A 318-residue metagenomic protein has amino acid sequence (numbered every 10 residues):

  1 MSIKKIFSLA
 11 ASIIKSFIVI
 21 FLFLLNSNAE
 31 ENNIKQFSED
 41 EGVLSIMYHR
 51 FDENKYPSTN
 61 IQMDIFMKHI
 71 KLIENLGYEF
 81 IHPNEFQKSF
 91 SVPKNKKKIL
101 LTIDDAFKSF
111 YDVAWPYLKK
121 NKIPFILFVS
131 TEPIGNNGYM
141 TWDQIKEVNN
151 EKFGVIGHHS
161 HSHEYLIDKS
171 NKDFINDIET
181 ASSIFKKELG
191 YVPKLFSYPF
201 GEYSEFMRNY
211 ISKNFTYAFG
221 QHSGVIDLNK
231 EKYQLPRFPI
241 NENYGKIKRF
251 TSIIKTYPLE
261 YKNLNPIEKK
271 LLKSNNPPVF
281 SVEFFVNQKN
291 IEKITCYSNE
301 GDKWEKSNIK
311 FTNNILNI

Functional and structural regions predicted by a protein language model:
M1-A10: N-terminal secretory signal peptides that target proteins for export/translocation
I13-F23: Bacterial N-terminal signal peptides
S27-I99, K255-P266, Y297-D302, F311-T312 (+1 more regions): N-terminal pre-catalytic segment of deacetylase/amide-hydrolase enzymes
E41-N60, L76, F90-I99, F107-F206 (+1 more regions): Metal-dependent polysaccharide deacetylase catalytic core of the NodB/CE4 family, i.e., the active-site-bearing domain
I178, M207-F219: Short, electropositive alpha-helical surface patch
E242-S274: Short, compositionally biased P/S/T/A/G/V-rich stretches that sit at domain boundaries
N263-I318: Beta-strand-enriched, solvent-exposed domains that form extended recognition/catalytic surfaces
